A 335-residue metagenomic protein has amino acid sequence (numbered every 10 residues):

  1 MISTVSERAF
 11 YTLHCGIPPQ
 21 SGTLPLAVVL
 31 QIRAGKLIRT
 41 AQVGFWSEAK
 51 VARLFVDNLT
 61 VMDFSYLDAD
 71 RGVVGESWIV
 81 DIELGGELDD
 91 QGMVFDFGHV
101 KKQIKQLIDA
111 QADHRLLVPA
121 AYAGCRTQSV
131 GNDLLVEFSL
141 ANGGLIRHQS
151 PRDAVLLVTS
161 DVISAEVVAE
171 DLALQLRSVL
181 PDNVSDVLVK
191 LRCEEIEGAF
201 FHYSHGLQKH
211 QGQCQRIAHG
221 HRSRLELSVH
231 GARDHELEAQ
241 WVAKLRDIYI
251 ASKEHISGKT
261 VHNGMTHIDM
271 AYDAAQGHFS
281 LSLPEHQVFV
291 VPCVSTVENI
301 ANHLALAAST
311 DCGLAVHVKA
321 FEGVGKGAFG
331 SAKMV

Functional and structural regions predicted by a protein language model:
I2-F10: Extreme N-terminal basic, low-complexity initiation segments that serve as generic localization/processing leaders
F10-Y11, F45: Aromatic (phenylalanine/tyrosine) cluster motif
V29-Q31: N-terminal/edge-of-domain interface segments
G44-V335: Charge-rich, low-complexity N-terminal segments
